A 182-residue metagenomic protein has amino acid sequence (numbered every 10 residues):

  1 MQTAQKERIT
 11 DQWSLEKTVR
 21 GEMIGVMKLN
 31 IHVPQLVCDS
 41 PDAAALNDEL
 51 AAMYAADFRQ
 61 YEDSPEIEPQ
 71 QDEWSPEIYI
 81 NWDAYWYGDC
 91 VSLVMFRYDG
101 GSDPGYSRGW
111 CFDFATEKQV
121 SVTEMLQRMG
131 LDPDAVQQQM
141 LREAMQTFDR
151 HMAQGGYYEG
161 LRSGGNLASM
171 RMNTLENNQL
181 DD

Functional and structural regions predicted by a protein language model:
M1-D182: Compositionally biased intrinsically disordered regions enriched in Thr/Gly
